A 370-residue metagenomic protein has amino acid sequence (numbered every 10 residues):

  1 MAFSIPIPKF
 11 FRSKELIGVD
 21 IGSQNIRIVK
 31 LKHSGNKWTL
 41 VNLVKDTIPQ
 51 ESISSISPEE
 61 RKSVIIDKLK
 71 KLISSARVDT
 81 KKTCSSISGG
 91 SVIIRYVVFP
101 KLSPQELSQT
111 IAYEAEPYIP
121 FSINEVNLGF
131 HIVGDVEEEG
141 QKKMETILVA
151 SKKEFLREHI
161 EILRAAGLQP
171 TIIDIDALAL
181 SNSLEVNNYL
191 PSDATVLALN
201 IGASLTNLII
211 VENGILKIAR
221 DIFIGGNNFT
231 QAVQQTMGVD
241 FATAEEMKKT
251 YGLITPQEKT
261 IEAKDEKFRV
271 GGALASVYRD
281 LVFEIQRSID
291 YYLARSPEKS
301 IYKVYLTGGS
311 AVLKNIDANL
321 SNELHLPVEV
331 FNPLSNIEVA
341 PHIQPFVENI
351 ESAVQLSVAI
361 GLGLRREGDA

Functional and structural regions predicted by a protein language model:
M1-A370: Hydrophobic/aromatic-enriched cytosolic interaction surfaces used to assemble or bind macromolecules
